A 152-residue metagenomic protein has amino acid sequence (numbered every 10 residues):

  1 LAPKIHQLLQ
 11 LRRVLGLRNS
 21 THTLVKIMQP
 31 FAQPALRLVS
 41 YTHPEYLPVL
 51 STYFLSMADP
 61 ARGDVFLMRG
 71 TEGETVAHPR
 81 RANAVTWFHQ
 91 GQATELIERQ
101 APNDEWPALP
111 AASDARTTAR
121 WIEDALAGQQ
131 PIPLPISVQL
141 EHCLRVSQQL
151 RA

Functional and structural regions predicted by a protein language model:
L1-A152: Glycine-rich anion-binding loops and their surrounding alpha/beta cores
